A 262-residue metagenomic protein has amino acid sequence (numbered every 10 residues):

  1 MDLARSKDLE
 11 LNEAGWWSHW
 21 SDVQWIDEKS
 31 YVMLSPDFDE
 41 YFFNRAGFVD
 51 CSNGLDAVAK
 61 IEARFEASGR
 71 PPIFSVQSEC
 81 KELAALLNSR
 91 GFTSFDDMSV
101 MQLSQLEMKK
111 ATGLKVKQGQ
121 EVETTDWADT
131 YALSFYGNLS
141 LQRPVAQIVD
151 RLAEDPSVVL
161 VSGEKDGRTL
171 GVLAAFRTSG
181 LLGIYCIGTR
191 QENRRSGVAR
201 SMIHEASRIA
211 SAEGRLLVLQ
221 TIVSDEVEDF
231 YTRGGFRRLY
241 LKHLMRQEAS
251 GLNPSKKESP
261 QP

Functional and structural regions predicted by a protein language model:
M1-A67, R143, E154, P262: N-terminal charged segments
W17-V23, G69-P71, F95-M98, R151-V161 (+1 more regions): A short helix-loop-beta-strand connector motif used in the catalytic cores of GNAT acetyltransferases and, in some
Q24-S30, S104-V122, P254-P262: Conserved N-terminal entry element of GNAT/NAT acetyltransferase domains
V49-V122, K242-E248: Acyl-donor-binding surface of acyltransferase catalytic domains
G54-E62, C186-T189, R195-R208, R233: Conserved acetyl-CoA-binding loop-helix of GNAT-fold acetyltransferases
S68-Q77, A210-I222: Conserved GNAT acetyl-CoA-binding A-motif
K81-S94, S196, R200, V223-L241: Conserved active-site alpha-helix within GNAT-family acetyltransferase domains
S140-R190: A conserved beta-strand-loop-helix scaffold within acyl/acetyltransferase catalytic domains
